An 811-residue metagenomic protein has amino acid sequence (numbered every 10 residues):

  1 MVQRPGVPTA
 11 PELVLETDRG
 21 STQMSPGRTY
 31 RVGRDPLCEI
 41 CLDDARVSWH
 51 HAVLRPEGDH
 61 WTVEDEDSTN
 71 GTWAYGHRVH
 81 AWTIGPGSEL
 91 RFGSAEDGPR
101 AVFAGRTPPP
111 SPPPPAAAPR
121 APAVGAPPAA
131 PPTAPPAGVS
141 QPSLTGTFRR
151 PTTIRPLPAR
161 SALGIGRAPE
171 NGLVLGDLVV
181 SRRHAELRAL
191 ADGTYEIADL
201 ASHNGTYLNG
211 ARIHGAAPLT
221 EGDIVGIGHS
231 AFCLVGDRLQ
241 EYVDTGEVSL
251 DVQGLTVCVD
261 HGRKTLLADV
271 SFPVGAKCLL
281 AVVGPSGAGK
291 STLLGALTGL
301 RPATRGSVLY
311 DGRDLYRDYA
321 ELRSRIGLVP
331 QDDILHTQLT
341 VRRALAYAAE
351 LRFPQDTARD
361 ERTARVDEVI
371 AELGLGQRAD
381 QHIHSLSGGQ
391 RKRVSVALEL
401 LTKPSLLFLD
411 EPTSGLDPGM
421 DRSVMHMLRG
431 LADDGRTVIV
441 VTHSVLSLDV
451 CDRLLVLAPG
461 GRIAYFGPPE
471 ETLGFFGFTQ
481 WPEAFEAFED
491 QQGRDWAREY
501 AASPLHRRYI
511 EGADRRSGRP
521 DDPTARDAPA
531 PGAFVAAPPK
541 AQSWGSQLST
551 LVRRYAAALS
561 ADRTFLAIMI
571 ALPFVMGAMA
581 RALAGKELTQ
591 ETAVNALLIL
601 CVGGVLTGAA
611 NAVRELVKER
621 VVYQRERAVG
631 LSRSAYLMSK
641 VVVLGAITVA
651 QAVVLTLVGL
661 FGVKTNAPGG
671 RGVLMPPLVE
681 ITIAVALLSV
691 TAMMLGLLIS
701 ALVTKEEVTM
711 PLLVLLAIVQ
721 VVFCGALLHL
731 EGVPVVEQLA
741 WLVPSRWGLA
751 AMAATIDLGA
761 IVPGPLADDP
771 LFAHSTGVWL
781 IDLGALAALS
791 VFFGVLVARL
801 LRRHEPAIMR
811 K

Functional and structural regions predicted by a protein language model:
V7, V14, R19-S94, P156-H229: Forkhead-associated
A74, L208, G306-D314, L322: Conserved ABC transporter NBD signature motif
E196, H203-N204, L208-N209, H214 (+9 more regions): Topological signature of polytopic alpha-helical transporters
T298: Helix-to-loop junction immediately C-terminal to a conserved catalytic motif
T337-P354: Q-loop/switch helix immediately C-terminal to the Walker
E350, E361-R378: Conserved ABC ATPase "signature" region
E399-L400: ABC ATPase C-loop
F478-W481, D490, A557-K811: Membrane-spanning alpha-helical segments of multipass transporters and channels
